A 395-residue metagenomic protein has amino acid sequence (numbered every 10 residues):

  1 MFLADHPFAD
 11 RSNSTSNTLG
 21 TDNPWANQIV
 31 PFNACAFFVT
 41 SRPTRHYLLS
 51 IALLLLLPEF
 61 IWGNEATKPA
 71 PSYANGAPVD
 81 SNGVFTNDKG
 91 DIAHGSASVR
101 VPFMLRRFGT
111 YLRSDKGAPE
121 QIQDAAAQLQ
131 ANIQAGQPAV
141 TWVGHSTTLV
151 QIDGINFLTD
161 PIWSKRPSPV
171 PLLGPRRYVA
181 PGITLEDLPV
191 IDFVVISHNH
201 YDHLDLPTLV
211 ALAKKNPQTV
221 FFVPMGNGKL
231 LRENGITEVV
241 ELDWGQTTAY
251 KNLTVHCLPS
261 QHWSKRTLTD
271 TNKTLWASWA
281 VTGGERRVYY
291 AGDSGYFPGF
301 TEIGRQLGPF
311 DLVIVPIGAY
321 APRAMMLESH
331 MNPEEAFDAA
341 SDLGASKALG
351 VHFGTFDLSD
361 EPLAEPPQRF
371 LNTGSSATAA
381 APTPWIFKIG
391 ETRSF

Functional and structural regions predicted by a protein language model:
D5-H6, D10-N13, N17, D22-N23 (+2 more regions): Intrinsic-disorder-associated, low-complexity terminal segments enriched in Asp/Asn/His/Tyr and depleted of Lys/Arg
N23, N27, P31, H46-S50 (+5 more regions): Metallo-beta-lactamase
E59, N64-T67, Y73-D80, N87-D88 (+6 more regions): Cap/insert and terminal regions of metallo-dependent hydrolase folds
A77, R100, L173-V223, E238 (+1 more regions): Active-site metal-binding motif and surrounding structural segment of the metallo-beta-lactamase
K116-A135, P224-R286, R369-E391: Metallo-beta-lactamase
T148-Q151, A249-D311, L327, M331-E334: Catalytic core of the metallo-beta-lactamase
P161-A180, W263-T271, A321-H330, D357: Acidic/histidine-rich helix-loop elements that form or flank divalent-metal/phosphate-binding sites at the catalytic
